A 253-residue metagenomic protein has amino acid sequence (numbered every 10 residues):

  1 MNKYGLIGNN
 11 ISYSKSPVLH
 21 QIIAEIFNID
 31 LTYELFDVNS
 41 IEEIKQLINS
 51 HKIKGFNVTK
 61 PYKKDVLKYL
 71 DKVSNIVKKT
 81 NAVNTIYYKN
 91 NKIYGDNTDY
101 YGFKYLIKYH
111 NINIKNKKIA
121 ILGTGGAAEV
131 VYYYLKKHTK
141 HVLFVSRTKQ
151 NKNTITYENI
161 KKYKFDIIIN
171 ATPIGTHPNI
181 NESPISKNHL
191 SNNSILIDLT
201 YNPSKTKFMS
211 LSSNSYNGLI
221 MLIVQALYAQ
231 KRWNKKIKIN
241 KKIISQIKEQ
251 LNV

Functional and structural regions predicted by a protein language model:
N2-H110, P203, L211: Phosphate/diphosphate ligand-binding glycine-rich loop within oxidoreductases
G8, G95-Y100, I107-K108, I112-K136 (+1 more regions): Glycine-rich adenosine-cofactor-binding loop
I41, K149-F165, K187-L190: Short acidic low-complexity segments
P61, T172-I174, T200-Y201: Short glycine-/small-residue-rich Rossmann-like dinucleotide-binding loops
D65-D71, T176-L196: Rossmann-fold NAD(P) dinucleotide-binding segment
H138-T154: NAD(P)-binding Rossmann-fold cofactor-contacting core
S194-Q246: Rossmann-fold NAD(P)-binding glycine/threonine-rich loop
